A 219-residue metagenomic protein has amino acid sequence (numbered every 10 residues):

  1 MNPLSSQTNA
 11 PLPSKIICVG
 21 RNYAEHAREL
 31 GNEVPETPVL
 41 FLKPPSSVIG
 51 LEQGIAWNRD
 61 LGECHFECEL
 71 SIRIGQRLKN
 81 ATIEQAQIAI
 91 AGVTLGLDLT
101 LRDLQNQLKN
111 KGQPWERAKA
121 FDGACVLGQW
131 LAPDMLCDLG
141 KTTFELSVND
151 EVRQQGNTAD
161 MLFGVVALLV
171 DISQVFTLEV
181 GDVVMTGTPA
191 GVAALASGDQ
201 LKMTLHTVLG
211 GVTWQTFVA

Functional and structural regions predicted by a protein language model:
M1-A91, G96, R102-D103, Q215-F217: Extended, compositionally biased flexible segments
N2-P11, N22, H26, N32-V34 (+2 more regions): Catalytic-pocket segment enriched in acidic/His residues
